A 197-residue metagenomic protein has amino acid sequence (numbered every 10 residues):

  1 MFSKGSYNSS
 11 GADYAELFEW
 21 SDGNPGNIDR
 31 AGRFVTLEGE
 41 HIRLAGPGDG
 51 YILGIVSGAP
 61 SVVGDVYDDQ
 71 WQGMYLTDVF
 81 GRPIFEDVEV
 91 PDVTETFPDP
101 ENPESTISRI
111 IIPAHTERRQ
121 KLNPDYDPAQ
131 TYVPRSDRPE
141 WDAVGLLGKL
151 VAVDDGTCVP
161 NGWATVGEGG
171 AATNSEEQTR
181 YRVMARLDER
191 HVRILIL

Functional and structural regions predicted by a protein language model:
M1-L197: Extracellular receptor-binding modules and their adjoining Ser/Thr/Gly/Asp/Asn-rich linkers
